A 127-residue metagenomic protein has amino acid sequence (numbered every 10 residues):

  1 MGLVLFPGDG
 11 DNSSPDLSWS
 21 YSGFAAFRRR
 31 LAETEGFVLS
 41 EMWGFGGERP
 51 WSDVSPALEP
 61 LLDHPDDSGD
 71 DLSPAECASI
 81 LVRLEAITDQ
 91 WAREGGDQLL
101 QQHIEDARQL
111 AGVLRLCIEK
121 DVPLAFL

Functional and structural regions predicted by a protein language model:
M1-L127: Acidic (Asp/Glu-rich) sequence patches and key acidic residues that form negatively charged surfaces used
